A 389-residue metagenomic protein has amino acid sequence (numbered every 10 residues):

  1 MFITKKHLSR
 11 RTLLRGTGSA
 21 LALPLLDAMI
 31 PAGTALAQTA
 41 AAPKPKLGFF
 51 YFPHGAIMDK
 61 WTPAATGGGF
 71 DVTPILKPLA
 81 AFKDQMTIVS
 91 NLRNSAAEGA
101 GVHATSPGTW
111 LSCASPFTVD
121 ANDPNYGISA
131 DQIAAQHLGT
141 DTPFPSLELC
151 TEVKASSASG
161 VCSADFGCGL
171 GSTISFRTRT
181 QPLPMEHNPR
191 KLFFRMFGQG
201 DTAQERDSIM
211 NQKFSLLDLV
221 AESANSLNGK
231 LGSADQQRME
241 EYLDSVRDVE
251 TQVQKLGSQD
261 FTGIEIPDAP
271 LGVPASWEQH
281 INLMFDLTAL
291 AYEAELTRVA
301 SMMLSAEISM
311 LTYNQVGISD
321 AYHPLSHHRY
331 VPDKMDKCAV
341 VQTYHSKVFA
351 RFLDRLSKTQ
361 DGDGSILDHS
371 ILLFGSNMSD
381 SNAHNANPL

Functional and structural regions predicted by a protein language model:
M1-L389: Ligand-binding pockets and gating/stacking loops
